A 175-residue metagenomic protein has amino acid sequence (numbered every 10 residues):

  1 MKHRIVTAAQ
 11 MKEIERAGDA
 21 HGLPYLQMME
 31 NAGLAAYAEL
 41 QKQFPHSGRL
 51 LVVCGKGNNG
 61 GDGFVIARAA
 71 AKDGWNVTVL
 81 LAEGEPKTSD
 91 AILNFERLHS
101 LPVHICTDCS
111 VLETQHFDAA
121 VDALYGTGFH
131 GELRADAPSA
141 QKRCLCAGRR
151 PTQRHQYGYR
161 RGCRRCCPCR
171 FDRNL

Functional and structural regions predicted by a protein language model:
M1-G48: Positively charged, low-complexity intrinsically disordered leader regions
K2-I5, F44-V53, N58-L175: Glycine-rich phosphate/dinucleotide-binding loop and adjoining beta-alpha-beta core of small-molecule
